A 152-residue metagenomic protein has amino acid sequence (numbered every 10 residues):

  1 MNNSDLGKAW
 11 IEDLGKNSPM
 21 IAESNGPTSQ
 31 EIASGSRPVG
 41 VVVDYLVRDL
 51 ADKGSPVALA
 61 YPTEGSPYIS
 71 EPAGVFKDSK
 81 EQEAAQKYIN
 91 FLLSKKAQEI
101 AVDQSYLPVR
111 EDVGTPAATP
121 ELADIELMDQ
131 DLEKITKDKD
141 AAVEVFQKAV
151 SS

Functional and structural regions predicted by a protein language model:
M1-E64: Ligand-binding pocket segment of bilobal, Venus flytrap-like solute-binding proteins
M1-N2, S70-E81, I100-A101: A bilobed periplasmic-binding-protein/Venus flytrap-type ligand-binding module shared by bacterial periplasmic
D5, A22-G26, S34, V41 (+3 more regions): Soluble non-cytosolic domains of exported or imported proteins
Y45-R48, E64-P67, K80, S94-Q98 (+1 more regions): Solvent-exposed loop/turn segments at secondary-structure junctions within structured extracellular/periplasmic domains
S55-P67, F76-S79, A117: Short beta-strand->loop
Y88: Substrate/cofactor-recognition hotspot
F91-T115: Periplasmic-binding protein-like
A118-S152: Extracellular/periplasmic bilobal clamshell ligand-binding domains
